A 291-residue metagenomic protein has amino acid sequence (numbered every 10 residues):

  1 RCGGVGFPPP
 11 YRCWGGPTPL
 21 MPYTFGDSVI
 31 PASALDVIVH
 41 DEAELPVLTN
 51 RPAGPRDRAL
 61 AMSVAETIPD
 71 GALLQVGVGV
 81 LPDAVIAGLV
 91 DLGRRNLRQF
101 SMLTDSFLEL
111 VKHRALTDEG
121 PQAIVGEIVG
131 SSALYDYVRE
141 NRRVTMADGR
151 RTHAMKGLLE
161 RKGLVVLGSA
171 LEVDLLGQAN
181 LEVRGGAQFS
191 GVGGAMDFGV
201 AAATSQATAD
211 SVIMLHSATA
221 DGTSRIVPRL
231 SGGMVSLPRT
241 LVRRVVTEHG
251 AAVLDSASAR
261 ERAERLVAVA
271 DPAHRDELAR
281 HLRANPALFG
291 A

Functional and structural regions predicted by a protein language model:
R1-A291: Conserved phosphate- and dinucleotide-binding cores of soluble alpha/beta proteins, encompassing both enzyme active
